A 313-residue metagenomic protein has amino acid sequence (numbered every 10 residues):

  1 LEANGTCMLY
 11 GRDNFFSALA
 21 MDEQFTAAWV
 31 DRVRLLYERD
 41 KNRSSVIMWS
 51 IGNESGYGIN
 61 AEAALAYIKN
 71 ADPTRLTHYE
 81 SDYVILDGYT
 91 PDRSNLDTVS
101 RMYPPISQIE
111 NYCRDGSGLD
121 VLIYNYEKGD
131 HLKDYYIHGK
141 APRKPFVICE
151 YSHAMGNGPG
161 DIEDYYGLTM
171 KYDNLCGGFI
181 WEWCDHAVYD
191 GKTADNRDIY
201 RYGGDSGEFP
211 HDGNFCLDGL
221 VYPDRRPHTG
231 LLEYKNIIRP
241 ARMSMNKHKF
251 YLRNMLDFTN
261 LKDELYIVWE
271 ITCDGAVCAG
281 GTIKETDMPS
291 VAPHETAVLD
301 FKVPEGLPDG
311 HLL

Functional and structural regions predicted by a protein language model:
L1-D218, Y222: Substrate-binding/catalytic cleft of secreted carbohydrate-active enzymes, primarily glycoside hydrolases
L168-L313: Carbohydrate-binding surfaces of carbohydrate-active enzymes
